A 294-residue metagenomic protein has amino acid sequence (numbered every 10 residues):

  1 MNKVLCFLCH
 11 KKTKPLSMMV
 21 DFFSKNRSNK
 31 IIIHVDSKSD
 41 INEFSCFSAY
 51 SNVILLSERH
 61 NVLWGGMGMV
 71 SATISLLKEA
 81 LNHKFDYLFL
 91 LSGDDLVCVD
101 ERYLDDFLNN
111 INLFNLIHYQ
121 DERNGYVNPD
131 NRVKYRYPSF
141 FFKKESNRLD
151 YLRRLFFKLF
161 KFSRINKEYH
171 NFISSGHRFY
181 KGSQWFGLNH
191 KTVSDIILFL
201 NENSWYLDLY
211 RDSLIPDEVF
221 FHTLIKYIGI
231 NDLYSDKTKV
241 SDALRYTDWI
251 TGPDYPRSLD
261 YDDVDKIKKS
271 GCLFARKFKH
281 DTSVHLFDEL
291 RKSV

Functional and structural regions predicted by a protein language model:
M1-V294: ER/Golgi luminal nucleotide-sugar-dependent glycosyltransferases, focusing on the catalytic module
